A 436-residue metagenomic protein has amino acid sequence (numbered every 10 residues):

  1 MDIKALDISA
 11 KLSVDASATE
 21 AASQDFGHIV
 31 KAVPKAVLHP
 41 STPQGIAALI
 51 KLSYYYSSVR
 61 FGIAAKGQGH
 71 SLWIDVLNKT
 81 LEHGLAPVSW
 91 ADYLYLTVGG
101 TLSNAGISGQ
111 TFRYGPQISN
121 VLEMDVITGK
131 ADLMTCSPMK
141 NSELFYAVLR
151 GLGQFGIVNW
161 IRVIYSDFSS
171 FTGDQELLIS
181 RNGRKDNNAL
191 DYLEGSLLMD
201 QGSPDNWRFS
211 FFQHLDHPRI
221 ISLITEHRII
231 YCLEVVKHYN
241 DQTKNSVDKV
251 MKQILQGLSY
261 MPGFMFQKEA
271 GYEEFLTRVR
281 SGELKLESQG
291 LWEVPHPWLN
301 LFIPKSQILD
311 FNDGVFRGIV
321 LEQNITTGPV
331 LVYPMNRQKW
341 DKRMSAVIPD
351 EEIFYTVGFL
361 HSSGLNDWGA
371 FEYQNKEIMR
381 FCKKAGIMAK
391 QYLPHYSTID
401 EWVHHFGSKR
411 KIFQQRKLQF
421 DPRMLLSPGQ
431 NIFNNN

Functional and structural regions predicted by a protein language model:
M1-N436: Noncatalytic alpha-helical scaffold of FAD-dependent oxidoreductases
